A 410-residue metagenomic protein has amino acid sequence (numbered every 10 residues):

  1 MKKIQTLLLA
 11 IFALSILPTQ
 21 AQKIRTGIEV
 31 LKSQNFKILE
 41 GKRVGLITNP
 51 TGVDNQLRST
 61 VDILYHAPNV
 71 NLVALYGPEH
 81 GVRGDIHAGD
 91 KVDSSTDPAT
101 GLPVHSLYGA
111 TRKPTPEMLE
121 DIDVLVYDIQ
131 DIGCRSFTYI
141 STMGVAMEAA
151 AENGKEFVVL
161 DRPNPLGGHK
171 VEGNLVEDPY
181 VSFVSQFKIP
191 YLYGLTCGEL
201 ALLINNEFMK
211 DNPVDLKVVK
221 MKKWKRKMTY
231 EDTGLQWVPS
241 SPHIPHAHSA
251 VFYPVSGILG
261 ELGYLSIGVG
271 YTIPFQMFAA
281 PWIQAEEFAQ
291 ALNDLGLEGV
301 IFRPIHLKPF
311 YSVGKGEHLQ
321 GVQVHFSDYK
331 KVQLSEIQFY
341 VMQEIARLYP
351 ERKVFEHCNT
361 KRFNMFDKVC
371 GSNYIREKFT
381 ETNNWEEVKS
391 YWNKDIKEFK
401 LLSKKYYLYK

Functional and structural regions predicted by a protein language model:
M1-K23: Bacterial Sec-dependent N-terminal signal peptides
N71-E79, L160: Short internal beta-strands
G84-A88, V158-Y180: Glycine-rich, charge-decorated loop segments at or immediately adjacent to ligand/cofactor-binding or catalytic sites
D93-I122, C134: Glycine-rich oxoanion-binding loops at beta->alpha junctions
D131-M143: Glycine/threonine-rich flexible loop motifs
Y180-V255: Conserved anion/nucleotide-ligand pocket segment
W224-S312: Glycine-rich, aromatic-lined ligand/substrate-binding cores of catalytic and carbohydrate-binding domains
A279-S390: Conserved functional hotspot residues or short segments at active or partner-binding sites across diverse domains
